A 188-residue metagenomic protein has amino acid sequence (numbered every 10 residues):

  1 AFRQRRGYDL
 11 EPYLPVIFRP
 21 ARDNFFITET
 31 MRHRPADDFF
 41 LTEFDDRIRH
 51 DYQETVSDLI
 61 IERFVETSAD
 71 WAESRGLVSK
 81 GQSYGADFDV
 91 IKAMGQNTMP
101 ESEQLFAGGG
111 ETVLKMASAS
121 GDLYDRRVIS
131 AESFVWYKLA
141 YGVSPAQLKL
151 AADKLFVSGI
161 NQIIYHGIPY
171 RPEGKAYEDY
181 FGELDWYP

Functional and structural regions predicted by a protein language model:
F2-E54, Q96-M99, A119-S130, F134 (+1 more regions): Aromatic- and acidic-residue-enriched carbohydrate-binding clefts of CAZyme catalytic domains
F39-E43, L59-F64, I91: A broad, low-specificity signal for short, low-complexity segments enriched in glycine/proline and polar/charged
F44, I48, Y52, V56 (+3 more regions): Conserved aromatic-histidine-acidic binding/catalytic patches
E54-G81: Conserved, well-ordered alpha-helix/loop/beta-strand core segments that scaffold catalytic motifs
R75-P188: Hydrophobic targeting/anchoring helices
